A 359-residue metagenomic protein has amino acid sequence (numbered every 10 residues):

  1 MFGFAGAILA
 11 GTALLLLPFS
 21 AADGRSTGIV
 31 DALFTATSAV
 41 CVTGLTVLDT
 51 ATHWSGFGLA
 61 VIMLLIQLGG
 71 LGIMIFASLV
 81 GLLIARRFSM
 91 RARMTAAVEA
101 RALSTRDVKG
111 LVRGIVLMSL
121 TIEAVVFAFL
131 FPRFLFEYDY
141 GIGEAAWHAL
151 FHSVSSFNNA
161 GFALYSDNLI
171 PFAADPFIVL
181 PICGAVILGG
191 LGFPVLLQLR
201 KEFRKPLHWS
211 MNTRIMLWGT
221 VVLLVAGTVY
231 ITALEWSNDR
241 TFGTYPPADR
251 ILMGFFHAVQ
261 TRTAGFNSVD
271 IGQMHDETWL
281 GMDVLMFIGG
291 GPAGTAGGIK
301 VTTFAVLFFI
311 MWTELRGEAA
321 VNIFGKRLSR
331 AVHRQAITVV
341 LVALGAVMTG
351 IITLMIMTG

Functional and structural regions predicted by a protein language model:
M1-G359: Membrane-proximal intracellular helices of multi-pass ion channels
